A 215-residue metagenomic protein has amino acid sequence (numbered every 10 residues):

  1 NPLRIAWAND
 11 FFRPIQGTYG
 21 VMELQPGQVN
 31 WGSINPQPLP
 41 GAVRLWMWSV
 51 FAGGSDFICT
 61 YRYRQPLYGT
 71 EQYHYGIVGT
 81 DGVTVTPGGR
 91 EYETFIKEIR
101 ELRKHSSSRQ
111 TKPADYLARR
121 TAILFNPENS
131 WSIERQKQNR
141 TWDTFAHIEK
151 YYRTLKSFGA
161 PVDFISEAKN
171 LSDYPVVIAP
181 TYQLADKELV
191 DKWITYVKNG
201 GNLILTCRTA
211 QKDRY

Functional and structural regions predicted by a protein language model:
N1-Y215: Carbohydrate-binding surfaces of carbohydrate-active enzymes
